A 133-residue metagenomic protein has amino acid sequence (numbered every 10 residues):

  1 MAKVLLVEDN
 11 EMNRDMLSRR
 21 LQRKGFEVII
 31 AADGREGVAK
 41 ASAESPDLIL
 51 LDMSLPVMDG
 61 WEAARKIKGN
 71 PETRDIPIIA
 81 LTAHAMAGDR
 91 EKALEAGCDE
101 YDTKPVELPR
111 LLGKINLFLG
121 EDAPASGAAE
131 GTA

Functional and structural regions predicted by a protein language model:
E8: Conserved acidic carboxylate
D15-R23: Charged docking surfaces used in two-component/phosphorelay signaling
S18, V106-I115: C-terminal output helix
G25-A32, K40: Short hydrophobic/Thr-rich beta-strand motif most characteristic of the beta2 strand and flanking loop of CheY-like
E44-L50, L55: Active-site beta3 strand of CheY-like receiver
P56, R74, M86: The feature encodes the CheY-like receiver
